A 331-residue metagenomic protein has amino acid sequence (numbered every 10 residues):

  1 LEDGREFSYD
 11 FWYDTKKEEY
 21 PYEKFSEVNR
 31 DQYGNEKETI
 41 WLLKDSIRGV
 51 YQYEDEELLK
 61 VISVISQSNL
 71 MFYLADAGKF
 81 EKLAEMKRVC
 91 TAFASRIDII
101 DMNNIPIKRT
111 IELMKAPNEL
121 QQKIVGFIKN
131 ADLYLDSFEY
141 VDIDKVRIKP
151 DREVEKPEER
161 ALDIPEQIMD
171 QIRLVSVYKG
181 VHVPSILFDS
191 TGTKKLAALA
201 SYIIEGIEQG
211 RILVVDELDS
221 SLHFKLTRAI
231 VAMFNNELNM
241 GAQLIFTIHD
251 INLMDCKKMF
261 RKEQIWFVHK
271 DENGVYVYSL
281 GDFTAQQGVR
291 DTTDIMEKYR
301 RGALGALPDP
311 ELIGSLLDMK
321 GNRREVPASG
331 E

Functional and structural regions predicted by a protein language model:
E2, T15-K17, H269-G274: Short acidic-glycine loop/turn motifs at beta-strand connectors
E2-E6, K179-V181: Glycine-centered tight beta-turn/hairpin loop motif at sheet-sheet or coil-to-beta transitions
R5-R147: Electropositive, glycine-dotted interaction segments that contact anionic polymers or phosphate-rich ligands
E6, I212-L213, I245: Hydrophobic "anchor" residues on beta-strands that sit immediately upstream of conserved functional sites
K16-P21, Q167-R173, R261-K262: A short, compositionally biased
E153-I204, I212, L218-L222: Conserved ABC ATPase signature
Q209, A229-E331: C-terminal lobe/lid and adjacent interdomain/linker elements of RecA-like ASCE P-loop ATPase modules
H223-R228: Short alpha-helix of the ABC ATPase nucleotide-binding domain corresponding to the H-loop/switch region
